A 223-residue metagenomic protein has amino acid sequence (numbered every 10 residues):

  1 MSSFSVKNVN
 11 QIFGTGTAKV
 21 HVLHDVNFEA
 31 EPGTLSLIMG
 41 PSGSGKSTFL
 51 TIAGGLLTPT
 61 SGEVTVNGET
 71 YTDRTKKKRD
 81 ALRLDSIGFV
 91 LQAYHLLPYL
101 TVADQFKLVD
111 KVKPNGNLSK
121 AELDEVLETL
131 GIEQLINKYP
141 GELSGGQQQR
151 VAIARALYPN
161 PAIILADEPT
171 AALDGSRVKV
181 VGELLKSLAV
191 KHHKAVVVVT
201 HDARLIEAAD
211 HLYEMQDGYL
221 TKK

Functional and structural regions predicted by a protein language model:
G14-G16, K107-K120, T129: ABC-type ATPase nucleotide-binding domains, specifically the catalytic core motifs of the NBD
G54: Helix-to-loop junction immediately C-terminal to a conserved catalytic motif
G62-Y71: Conserved ABC transporter NBD signature motif
Y139-L143, Q147-Q149: Conserved ABC ATPase signature
Y158-A162: A short, proline-enriched helix->beta-strand linker immediately N-terminal to the Walker B motif in ABC-type P-loop
I164-D167: Catalytic Walker B motif of ABC-type/P-loop ATPase nucleotide-binding domains
G175-R177: Helix N-cap at the start of a conserved alpha-helix in ABC-type nucleotide-binding domains
